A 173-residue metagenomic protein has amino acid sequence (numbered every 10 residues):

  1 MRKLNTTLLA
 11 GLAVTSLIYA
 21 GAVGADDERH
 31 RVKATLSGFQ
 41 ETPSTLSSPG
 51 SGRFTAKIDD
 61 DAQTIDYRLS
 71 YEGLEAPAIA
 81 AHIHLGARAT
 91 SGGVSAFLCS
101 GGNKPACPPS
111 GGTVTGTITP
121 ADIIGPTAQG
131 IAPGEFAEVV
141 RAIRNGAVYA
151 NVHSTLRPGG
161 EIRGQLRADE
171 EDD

Functional and structural regions predicted by a protein language model:
M1-A10: Bacterial N-terminal signal peptides that target proteins for export
R2, A20-A81, L85-D173: Metal-centered catalytic cores of metalloenzymes
L9-I18: Bacterial N-terminal signal peptides
